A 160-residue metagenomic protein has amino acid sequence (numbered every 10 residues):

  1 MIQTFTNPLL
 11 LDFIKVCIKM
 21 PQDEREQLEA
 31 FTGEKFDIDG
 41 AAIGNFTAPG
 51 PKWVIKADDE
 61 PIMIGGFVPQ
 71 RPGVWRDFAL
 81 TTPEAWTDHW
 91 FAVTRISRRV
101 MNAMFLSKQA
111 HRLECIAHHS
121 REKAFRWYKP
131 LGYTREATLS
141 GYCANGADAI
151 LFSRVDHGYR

Functional and structural regions predicted by a protein language model:
M1-Q27: A short beta-loop-alpha structural element at the N-terminal edge of CoA-dependent acyl/N-acetyltransferase catalytic
A30-G50: Active-site rim helix/loop that mediates acceptor-substrate recognition in acyltransferases
P49-G65: Conserved beta-hairpin
P69-A79, H111, D148: A conserved beta-turn-beta hairpin within the catalytic core of GNAT-like acetyltransferases that forms part
P72-V93: Conserved acetyl-CoA binding element of GNAT-fold acetyltransferases
D88-F105, R126, P130: Conserved acetyl-CoA-binding loop-helix of GNAT-fold acetyltransferases
A110-K129, Y142-C143: Conserved beta-strand-loop-alpha-helix junction that forms the acyl-donor binding cleft
I116, T134-A149: Conserved catalytic-core motifs of GNAT/GCN5-like acyltransferases
